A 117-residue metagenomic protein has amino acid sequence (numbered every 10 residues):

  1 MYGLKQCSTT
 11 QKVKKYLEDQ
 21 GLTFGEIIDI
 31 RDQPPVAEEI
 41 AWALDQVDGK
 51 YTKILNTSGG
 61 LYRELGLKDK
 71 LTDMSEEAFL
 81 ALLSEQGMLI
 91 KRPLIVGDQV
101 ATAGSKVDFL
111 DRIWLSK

Functional and structural regions predicted by a protein language model:
M1-Q20, F24-I28: Local sequence-structure signature of Cys/Sec-based thiol-disulfide redox active-site neighborhoods
R31-K117: Thiol/selenol-based redox catalytic cores and closely related redox-interacting motifs
